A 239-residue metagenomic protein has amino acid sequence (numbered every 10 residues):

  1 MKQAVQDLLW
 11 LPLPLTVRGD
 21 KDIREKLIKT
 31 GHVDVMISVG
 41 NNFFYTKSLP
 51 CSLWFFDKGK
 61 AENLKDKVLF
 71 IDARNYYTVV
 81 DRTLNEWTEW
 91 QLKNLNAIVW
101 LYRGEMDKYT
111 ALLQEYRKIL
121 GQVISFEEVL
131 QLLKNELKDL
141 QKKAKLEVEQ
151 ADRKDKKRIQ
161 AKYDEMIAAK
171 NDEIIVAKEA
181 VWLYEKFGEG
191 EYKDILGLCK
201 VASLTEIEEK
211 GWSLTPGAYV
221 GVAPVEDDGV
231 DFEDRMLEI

Functional and structural regions predicted by a protein language model:
M1-I239: A conserved structural/catalytic subdomain of Rossmann-like adenosyl-cofactor enzymes
